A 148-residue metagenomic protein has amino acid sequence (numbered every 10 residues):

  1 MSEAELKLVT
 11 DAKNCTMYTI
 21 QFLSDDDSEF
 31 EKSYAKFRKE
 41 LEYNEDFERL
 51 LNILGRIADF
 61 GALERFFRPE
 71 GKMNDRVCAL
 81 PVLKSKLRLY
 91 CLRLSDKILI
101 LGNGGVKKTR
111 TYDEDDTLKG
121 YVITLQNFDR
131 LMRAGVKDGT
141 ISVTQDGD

Functional and structural regions predicted by a protein language model:
M1-K86, K108-D148: Basic, Lys/Arg-enriched alpha-helical interface segments
R88-Y90: Short, surface-exposed charged micro-motifs
L92-L101: Active-site beta-strand-loop-beta-strand hairpin of nuclease catalytic cores that positions key catalytic residues
G102-K107: Acidic/polar active-site rim loop that often engages polyanionic ligands
